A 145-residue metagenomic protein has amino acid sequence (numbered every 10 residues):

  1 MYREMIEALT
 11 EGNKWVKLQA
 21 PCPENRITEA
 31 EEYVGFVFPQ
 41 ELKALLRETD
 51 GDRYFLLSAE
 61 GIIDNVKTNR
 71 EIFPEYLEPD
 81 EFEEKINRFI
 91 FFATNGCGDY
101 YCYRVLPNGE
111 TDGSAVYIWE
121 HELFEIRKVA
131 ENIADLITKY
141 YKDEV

Functional and structural regions predicted by a protein language model:
M1-C102, E144: A surface-exposed partner-binding patch
P23, A44, F55, I62 (+3 more regions): General N-terminal targeting signals
A30, V34, G113-A115, Y140: Functionally constrained cores in energy, signaling, and assembly domains
C102-A130: Segments surrounding the PLD/"HKD" phosphodiesterase catalytic module and close analogs
E125-D135, K139-K142: Compact, glycine/acidic-enriched structural inserts
